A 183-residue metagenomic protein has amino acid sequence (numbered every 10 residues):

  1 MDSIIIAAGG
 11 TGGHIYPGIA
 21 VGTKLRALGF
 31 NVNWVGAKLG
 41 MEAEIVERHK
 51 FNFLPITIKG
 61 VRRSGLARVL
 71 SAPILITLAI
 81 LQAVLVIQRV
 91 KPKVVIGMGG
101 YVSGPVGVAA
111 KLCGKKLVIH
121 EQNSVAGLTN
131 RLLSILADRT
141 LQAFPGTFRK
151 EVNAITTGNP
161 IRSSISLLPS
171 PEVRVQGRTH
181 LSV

Functional and structural regions predicted by a protein language model:
D2, K93, D138: Conserved acidic residues
S3-G9, L28-L78, I155-T157, H180: Conserved nucleotide-sugar phosphate-binding/catalytic loop shared by glycosyltransferases and other
H14-L25: Short amphipathic alpha-helix
N31, N52, K111-P171: Active-site-proximal region of nucleotide-activated glycan assembly enzymes, centered on histidine/acidic-rich loops
L39-E44, P92-C113: An aromatic- and histidine-rich active-site surface loop
G65-V94, L112: An amphipathic, basic-hydrophobic alpha-helix
A83, I87, Y101, Q122: Glycine/small-residue-rich loop that forms an oxyanion/phosphate-binding "nest" at active or ligand-binding sites
L167-S182: A short helix/loop element that forms part of the nucleotide-sugar donor recognition site in Leloir-type
